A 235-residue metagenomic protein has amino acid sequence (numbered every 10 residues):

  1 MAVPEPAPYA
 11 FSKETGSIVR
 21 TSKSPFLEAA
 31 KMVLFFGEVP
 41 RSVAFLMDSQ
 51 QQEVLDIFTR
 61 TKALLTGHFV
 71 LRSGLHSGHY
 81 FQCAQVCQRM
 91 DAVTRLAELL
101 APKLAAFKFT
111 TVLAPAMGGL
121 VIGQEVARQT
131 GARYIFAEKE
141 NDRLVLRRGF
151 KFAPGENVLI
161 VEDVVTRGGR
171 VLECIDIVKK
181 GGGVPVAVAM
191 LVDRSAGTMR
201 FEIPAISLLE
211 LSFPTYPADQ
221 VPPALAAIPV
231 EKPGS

Functional and structural regions predicted by a protein language model:
M1-V3, F11-S235: PRPP-associated nucleotide enzymes
